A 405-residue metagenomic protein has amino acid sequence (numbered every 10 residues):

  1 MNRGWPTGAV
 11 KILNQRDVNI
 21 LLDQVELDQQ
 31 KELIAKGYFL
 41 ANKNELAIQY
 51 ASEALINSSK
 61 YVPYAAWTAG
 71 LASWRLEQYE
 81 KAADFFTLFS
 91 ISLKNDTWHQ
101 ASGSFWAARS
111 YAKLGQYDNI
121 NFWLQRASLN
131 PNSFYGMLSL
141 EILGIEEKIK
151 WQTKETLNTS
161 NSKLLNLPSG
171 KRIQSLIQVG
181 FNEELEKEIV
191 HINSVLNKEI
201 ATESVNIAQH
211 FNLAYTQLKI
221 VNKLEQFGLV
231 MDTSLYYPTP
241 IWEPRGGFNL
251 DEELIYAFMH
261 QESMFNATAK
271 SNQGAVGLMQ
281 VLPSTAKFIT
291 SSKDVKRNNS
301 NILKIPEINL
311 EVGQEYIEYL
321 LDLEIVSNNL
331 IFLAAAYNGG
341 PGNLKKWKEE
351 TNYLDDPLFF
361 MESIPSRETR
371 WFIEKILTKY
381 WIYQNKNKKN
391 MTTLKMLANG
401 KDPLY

Functional and structural regions predicted by a protein language model:
G4-I34, Y38-E53, N57-K81, N95-S102 (+4 more regions): Catalytic glycan-binding domains that act on GlcNAc-containing polysaccharides
L21-E26, E155-N166: TPR-adjacent "capping" and linker segments in tetratricopeptide-repeat scaffold/adaptor proteins
F85: Predominantly extracellular beta-rich ligand-binding scaffolds that present long acidic/polar faces for carbohydrate
D96, P131-N132: Short inter-helical turns and helix N-cap capping residues of alpha-solenoid HEAT/ARM repeat scaffolds
N132-G136, E141-I149: Long, contiguous interaction/recruitment modules in multidomain scaffold/adaptor proteins
L143, I149-S160, D232-T233: Short coil/linker segments at helix-helix boundaries
T159-V179, E183: Long alpha-helical HEAT/HEAT-like repeat alpha-solenoid scaffolds in very large eukaryotic proteins, especially those
